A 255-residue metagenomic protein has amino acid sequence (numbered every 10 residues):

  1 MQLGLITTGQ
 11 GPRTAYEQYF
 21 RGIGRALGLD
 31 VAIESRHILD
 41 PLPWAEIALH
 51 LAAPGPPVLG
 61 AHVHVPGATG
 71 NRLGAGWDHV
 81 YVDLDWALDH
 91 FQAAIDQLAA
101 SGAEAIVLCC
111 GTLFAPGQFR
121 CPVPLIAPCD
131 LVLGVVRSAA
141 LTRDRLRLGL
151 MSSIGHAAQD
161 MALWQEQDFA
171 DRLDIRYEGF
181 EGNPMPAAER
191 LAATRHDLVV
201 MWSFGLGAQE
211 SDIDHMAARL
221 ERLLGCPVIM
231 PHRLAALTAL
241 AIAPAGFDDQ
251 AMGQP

Functional and structural regions predicted by a protein language model:
M1, D30, A103, R145-R147 (+2 more regions): A general structural motif
M1-V82, S152-G182: N-terminal glycine-rich anion-binding loop in soluble enzyme alpha/beta folds
G4-T14, L173, P184-P255: Extended, histidine- and acidic-residue-enriched regions that form the cofactor-binding/catalytic faces
A52-V63, D144-Q159, R195-M201, G246-P255: A polyampholytic, Gly/Pro-enriched intrinsically disordered region
Y81-C129, L198-Q209, I213, A217-L220: N-terminal glycine-rich phosphate/adenylate-binding segment common to multiple enzyme folds
L84-D89, Q159, G179-L191, E210: Structural motif
W86-H90, I126-T142, L146-G149, P227-P255: Ser/Thr/Gly-rich flexible loops in soluble cytosolic domains mediating phosphotransfer, phosphorylation
P116-F119, V123-N183: Conserved beta-alpha
